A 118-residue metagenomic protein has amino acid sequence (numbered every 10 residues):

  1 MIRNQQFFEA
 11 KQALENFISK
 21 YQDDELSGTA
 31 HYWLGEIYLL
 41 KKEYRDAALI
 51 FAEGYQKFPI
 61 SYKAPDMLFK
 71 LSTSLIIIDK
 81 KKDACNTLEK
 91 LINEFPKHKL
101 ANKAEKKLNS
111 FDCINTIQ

Functional and structural regions predicted by a protein language model:
K20-L26, K57-K63, N93-N102: Short solvent-exposed coil/turn linkers within tandem alpha-helical repeat scaffolds
